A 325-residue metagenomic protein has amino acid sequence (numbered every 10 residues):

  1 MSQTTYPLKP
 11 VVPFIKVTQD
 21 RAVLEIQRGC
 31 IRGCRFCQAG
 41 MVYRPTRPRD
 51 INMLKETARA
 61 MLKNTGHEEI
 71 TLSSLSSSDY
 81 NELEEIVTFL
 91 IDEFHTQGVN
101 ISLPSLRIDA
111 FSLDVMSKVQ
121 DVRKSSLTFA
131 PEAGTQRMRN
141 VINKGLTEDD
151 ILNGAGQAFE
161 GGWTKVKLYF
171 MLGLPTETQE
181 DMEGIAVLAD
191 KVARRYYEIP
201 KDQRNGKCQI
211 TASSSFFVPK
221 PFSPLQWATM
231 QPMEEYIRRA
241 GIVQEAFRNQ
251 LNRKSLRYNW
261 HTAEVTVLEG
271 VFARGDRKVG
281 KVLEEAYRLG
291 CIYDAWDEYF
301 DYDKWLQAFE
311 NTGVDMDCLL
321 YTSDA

Functional and structural regions predicted by a protein language model:
M1-V23: N-terminal [4Fe-4S]-dependent radical SAM core
T5, I31-A39, K63-T71, A133-Q136 (+5 more regions): Short acidic (Asp/Glu) and glycine-rich catalytic loops that position anionic groups and cofactors
I15-N52: Canonical Radical SAM [4Fe-4S] cluster-binding loop centered on the CxxxCxxC motif and its immediate flanking residues
M41, V141-L146, Q226-P232: Short glycine-enriched, charge-decorated loop/helix-capping segments at active-site entrances that position
R59-T211, S215, P219: Conserved SAM/AdoMet-binding glycine-rich loop
S214-W260, V265-D294: Radical SAM enzyme [4Fe-4S]-AdoMet core and its adjacent flexible, acidic and glycine-rich loops/tails across
I292-G313: Sequence-structural signature of the catalytic-core scaffold of metal-dependent phosphohydrolases that act on
Y321-A325: Conserved small/polar residues in nucleotide/adenosyl-binding loops
